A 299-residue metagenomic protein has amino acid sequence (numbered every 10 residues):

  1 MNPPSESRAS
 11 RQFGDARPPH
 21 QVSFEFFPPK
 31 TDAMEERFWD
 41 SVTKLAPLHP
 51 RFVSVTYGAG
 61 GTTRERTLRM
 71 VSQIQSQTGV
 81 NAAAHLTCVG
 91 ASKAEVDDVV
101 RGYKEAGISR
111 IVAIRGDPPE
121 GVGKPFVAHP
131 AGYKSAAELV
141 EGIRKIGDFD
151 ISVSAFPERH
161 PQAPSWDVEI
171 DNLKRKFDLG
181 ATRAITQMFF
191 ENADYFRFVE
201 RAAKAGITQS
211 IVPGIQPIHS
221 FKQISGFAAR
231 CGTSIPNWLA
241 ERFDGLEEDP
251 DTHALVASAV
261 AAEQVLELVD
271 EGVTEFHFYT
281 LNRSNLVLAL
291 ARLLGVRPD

Functional and structural regions predicted by a protein language model:
N2-V55: Conserved N-terminal beta1-alpha1 strand-loop-helix module at the mouth
P3-R8, Q12, P130-F156, T208-S258 (+2 more regions): Active-site pocket-lining/capping segments in soluble small-molecule metabolic enzymes
E6-R11, A33-E36, G61-Q73, S92-D98 (+5 more regions): Active-site-adjacent beta->alpha loops and helix N-cap segments on the catalytic face of soluble alpha/beta enzymes
Q21-R37, A82-A94, D150-V168, D244-A259: Active-site mouth loops of central-metabolism enzymes
E25, V53, Y103, K176 (+3 more regions): Conserved, mostly hydrophobic/aromatic
F26-P29, T56-G60, H85-A91, I114-D117 (+5 more regions): Active-site beta-loop-alpha junctions enriched in small/polar residues
D32-L45, T67, K93-R101, S165-R175 (+1 more regions): Short, acidic/polar
V96, G147-I235: Active-site-adjacent structural elements that line small-molecule/cofactor binding pockets in enzymes
